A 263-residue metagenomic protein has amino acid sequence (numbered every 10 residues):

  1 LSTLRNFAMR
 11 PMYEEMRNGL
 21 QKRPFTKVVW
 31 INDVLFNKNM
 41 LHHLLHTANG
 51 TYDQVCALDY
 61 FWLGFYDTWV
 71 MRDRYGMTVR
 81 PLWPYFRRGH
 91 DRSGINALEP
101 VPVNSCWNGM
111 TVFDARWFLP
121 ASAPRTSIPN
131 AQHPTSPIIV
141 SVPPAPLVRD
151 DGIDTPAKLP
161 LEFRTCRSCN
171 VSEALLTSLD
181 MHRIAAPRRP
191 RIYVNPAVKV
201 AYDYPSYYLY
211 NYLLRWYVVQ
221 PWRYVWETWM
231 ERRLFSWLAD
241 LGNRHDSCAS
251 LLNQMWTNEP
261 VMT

Functional and structural regions predicted by a protein language model:
L1-T26: Active-site-proximal specificity loops/subdomain of glycosyltransferases
N18-L20, F25, V29-A157, V218-M262: Conserved catalytic core of nucleotide-sugar-dependent glycosyltransferases
N49-V55, H182-R191: Structural alpha-beta junctions
A97-E99, E162-S168: Active-site rim elements
L159-P160, I184-N211, W222: Active-site donor/metal-binding and catalytic loop motifs of nucleotide-sugar-dependent glycosylation enzymes
E173-D180: Short active-site alpha-helical segment characteristic of glycosyltransferases and processive polysaccharide synthases
